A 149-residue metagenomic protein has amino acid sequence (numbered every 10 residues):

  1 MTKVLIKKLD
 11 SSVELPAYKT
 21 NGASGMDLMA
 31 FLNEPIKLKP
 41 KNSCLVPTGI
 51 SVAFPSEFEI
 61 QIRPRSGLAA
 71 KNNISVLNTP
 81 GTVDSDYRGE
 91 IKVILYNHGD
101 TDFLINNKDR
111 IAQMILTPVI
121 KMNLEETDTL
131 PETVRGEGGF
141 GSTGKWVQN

Functional and structural regions predicted by a protein language model:
M1-N149: DUTPase catalytic domain/fold
